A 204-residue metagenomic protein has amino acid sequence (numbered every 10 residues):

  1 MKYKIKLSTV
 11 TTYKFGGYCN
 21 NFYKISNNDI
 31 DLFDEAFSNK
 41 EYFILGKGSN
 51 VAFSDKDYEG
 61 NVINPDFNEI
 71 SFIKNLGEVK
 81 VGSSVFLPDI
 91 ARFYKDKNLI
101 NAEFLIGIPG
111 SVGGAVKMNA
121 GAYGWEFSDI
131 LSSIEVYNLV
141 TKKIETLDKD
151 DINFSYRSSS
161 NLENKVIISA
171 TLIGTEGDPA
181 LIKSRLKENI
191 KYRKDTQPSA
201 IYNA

Functional and structural regions predicted by a protein language model:
M1-V112: Anion-binding (especially nucleotide phosphate/pyrophosphate-binding) glycine-rich loop and adjoining beta-alpha core
Y3, T9-F15, V51, I144-A204: Phosphate/pyrophosphate- and phosphate-bearing ligand-binding catalytic cores of soluble enzymes
F15-G17, Y23-S26, A52-I70, K117-D148 (+1 more regions): Structural signature of FAD isoalloxazine-binding scaffolds in flavoprotein oxidoreductases
S38-N39, S71-E78, N138-K143, E163-N164 (+1 more regions): Short, glycine- and charge-enriched coil/turn segments that flank and shape catalytic ligand pockets
V51, R92-Y94, E103-I106, N119-E126 (+3 more regions): A generic local secondary-structure boundary/capping motif
V85-L87, G107-P109, G121-Y123, V136-K143 (+3 more regions): Short acidic/polar capping segments at secondary-structure boundaries
L87, A91, L105, P109 (+5 more regions): Hydrophobic, well-ordered secondary-structure segments
I100, I130, D150-I152: Short beta-strand or tight-loop elements that sit immediately N-terminal to catalytic metal-binding acidic residues
